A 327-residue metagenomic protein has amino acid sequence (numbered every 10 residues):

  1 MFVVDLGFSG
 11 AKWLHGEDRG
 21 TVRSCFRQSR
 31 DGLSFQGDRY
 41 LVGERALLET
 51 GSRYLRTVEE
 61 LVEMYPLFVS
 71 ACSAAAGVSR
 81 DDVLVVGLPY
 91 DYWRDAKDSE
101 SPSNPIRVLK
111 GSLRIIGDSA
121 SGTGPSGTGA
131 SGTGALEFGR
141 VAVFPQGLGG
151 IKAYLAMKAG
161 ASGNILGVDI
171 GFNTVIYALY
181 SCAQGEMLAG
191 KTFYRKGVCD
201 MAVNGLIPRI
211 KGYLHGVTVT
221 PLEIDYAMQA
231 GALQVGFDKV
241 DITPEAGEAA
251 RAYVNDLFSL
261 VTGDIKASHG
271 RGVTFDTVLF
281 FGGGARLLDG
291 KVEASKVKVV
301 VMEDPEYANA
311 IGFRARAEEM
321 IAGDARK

Functional and structural regions predicted by a protein language model:
M1-I165, G185-C199, L222-K327: Nucleotide/phosphate-binding catalytic cleft detector across ATP-hydrolyzing and phosphate-transferring enzymes
A11-H15, V175-Y180: Short beta-strand scaffold segments in enzyme catalytic cores
D200-N204, P208-H215: Long, charge-rich alpha-helical interaction segments
